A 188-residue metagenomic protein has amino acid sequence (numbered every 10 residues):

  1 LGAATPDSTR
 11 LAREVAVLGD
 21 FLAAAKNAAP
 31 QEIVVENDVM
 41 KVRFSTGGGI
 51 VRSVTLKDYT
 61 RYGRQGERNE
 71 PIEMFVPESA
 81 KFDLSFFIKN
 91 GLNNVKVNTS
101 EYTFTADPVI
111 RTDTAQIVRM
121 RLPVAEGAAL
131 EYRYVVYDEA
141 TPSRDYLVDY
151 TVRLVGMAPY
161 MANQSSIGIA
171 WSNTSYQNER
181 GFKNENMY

Functional and structural regions predicted by a protein language model:
L1-Y188: Membrane-protein biogenesis/insertion across secretory and organellar systems
